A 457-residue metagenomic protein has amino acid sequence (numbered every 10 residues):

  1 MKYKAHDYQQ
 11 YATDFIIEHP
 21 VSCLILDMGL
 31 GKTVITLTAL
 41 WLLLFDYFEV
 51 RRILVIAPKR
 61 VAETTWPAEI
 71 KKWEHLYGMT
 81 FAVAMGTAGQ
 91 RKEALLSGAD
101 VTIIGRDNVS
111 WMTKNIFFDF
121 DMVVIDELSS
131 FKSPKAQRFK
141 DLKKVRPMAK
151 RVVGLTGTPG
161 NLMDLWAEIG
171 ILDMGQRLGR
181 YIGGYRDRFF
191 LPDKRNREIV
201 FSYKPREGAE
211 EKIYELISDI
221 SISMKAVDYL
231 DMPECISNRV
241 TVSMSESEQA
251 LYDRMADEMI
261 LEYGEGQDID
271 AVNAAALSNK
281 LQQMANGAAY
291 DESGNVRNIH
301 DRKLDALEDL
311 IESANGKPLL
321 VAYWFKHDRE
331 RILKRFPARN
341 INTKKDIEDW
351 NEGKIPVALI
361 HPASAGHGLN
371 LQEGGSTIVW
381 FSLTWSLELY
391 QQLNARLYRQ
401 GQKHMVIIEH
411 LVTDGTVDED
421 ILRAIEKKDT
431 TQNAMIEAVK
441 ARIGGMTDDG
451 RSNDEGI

Functional and structural regions predicted by a protein language model:
M1, E18-V21, L30-G31, I35-F45 (+4 more regions): Conserved Helicase C-terminal RecA-like lobe
M1-I25: Conserved pre-motif I regulatory segment
I35, V50-K72, G160-D164, F325: Conserved Walker A/P-loop ATP-binding site and its immediately adjacent core in helicase/helicase-like ATPase domains
R52, G78, S97, M122 (+2 more regions): Conserved P-loop NTPase motor "coupling/switch" region that bridges the ATPase
V61-G86, L172-G175: Conserved helix-turn-beta segment of the N-terminal RecA-like "Helicase ATP-binding" lobe in SF1/SF2 helicases
A88-F120: Conserved helix/coil segment N-terminal to the catalytic DExD/H
G105, R329, P337-A424, K428: Conserved RecA-like P-loop NTPase helicase motor core
M405-I407, L411-I457: Non-catalytic, charged low-complexity extensions flanking SF2 helicase motor domains
